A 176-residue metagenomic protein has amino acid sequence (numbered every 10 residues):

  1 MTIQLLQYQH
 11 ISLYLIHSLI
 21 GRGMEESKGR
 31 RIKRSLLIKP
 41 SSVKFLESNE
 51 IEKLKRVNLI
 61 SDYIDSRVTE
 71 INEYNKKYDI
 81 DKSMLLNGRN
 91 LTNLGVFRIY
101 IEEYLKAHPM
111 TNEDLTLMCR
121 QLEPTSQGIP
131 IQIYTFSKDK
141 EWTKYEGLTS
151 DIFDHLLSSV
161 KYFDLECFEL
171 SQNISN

Functional and structural regions predicted by a protein language model:
M1-I80: Soluble accessory domains appended to multi-pass membrane transport proteins
D65, T69-E70, K77-N176: Long, non-transmembrane cytosolic or organellar matrix-exposed soluble domains/tails of integral membrane proteins
